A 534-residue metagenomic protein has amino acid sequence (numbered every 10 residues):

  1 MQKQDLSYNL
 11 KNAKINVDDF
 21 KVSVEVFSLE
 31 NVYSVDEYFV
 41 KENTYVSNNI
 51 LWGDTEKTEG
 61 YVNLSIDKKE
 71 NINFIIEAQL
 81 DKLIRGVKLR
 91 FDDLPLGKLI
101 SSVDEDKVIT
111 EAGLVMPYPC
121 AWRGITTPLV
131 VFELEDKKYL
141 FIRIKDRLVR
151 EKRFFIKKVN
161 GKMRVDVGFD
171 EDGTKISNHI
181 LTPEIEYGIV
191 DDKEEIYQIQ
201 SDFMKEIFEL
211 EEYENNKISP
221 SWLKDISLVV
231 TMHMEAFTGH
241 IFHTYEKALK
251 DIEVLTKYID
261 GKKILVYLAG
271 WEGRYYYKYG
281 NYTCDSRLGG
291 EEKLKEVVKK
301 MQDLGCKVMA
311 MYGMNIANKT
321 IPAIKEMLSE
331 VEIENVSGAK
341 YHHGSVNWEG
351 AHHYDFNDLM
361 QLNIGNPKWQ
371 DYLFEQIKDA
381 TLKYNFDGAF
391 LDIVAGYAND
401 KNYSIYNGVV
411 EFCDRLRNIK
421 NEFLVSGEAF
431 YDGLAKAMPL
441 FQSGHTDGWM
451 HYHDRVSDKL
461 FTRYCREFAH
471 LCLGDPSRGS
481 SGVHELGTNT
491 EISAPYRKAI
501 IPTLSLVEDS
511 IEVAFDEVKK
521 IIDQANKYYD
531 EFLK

Functional and structural regions predicted by a protein language model:
M1-L265, K300, L304-K307: Carbohydrate-recognition beta-sandwich/jelly-roll modules in extracellular/periplasmic carbohydrate-active proteins
S177-E184, F374, A398, I405-K534: Active-site-proximal substrate-binding groove within the catalytic cores of carbohydrate-active enzymes
I207-L210, Y245-K247, D251-Y258, L362-F390: An active-site-proximal structural segment forming one wall of the substrate-binding cleft that immediately precedes
L228-M232, I264-L268, V308-Y312, A389-L391 (+2 more regions): Hydrophobic faces of well-ordered beta-strands that scaffold small-molecule active sites in alpha/beta enzyme cores
M232-N335, D371: Aromatic- and glycine-enriched glycan-recognition loops and surfaces that form the carbohydrate-binding subsites
G270-E272, M314-N318, V394-Y397, A429-G433: Active-site-proximal loop/turn and secondary-structure-junction residues that shape catalytic pockets, frequently
G270-N281, F386-Y406: Active-site-proximal loop/short-helix segments that contain or immediately flank catalytic acid/base residue(s)
K293-L294, K299, C306, A310 (+2 more regions): Active-site-adjacent "subsite" loops/lids of carbohydrate-active enzymes
